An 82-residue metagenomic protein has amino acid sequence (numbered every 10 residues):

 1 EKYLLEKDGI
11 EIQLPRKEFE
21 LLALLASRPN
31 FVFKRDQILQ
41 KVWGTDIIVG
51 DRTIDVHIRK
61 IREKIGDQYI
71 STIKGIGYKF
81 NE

Functional and structural regions predicted by a protein language model:
K2-V56, E63-Q68, K74-I76: Positively charged, aromatic-enriched patches within helix-turn-helix-type DNA-binding elements, predominantly
K7, N81-E82: Active-site beta-strand termini and strand-to-loop segments that position acidic
S71, F80-N81: Conserved active-site beta-strand element of glycosyltransferases/polysaccharide synthases
